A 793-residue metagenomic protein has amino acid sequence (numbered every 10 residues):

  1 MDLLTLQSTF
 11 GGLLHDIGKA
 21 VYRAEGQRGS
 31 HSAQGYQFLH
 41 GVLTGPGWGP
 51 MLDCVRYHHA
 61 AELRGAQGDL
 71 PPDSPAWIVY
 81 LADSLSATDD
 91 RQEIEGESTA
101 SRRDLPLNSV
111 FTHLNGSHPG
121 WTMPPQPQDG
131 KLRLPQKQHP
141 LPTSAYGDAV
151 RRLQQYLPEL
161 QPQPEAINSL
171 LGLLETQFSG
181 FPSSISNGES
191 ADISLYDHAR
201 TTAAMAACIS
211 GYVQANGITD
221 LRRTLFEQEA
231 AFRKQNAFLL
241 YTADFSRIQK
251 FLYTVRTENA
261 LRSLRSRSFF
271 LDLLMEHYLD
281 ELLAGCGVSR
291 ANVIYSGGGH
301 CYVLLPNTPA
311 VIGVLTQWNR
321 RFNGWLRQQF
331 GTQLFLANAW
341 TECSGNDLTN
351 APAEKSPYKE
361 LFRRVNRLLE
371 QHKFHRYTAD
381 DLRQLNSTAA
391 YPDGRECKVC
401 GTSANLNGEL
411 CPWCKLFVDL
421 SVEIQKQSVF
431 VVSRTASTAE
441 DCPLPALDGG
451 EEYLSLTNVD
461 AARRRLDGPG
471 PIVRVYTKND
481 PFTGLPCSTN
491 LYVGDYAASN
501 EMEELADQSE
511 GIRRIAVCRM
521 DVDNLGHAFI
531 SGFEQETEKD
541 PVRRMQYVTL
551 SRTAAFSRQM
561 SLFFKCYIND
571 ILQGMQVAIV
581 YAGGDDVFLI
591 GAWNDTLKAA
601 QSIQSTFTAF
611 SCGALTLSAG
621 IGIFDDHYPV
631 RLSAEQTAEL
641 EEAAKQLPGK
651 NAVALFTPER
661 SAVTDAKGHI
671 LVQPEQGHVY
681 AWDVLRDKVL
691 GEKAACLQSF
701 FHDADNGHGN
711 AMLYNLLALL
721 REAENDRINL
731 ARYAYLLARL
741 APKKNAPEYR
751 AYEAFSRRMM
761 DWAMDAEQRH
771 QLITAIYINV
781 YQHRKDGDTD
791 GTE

Functional and structural regions predicted by a protein language model:
M1-F10, A20, S32-G47, I193-Q228 (+2 more regions): Alpha-helical phosphate/pyrophosphate-handling elements in metalloenzyme active cores
M1-Q136, L141, G180-A191, E229-A237 (+2 more regions): Divalent metal-dependent catalytic cores for phosphoryl transfer on phosphate-bearing substrates
F38, A203-Q214, F269-V288, T316-L326 (+5 more regions): Alpha-helical scaffold within the catalytic cores of cyclic-nucleotide enzymes
M51-H59, L239, A291-L304, G331-T349 (+4 more regions): A short glycine-enriched loop-to-beta-strand structural element that forms part of the catalytic core of nucleotide
P306, Q317, R321, I621-D625 (+2 more regions): Cyclic nucleotide signaling catalytic output domains
W325-L336, R363-A379, F610-A614, E635-A662: Catalytic/regulatory signature loops of cyclic-dinucleotide turnover enzymes and related class III nucleotidyl cyclases
E370-R464: Cys/His-rich short segments
K650-E793: Long, compositionally biased charged/polar accessory segments in the mid-to-C-terminal portions of proteins
